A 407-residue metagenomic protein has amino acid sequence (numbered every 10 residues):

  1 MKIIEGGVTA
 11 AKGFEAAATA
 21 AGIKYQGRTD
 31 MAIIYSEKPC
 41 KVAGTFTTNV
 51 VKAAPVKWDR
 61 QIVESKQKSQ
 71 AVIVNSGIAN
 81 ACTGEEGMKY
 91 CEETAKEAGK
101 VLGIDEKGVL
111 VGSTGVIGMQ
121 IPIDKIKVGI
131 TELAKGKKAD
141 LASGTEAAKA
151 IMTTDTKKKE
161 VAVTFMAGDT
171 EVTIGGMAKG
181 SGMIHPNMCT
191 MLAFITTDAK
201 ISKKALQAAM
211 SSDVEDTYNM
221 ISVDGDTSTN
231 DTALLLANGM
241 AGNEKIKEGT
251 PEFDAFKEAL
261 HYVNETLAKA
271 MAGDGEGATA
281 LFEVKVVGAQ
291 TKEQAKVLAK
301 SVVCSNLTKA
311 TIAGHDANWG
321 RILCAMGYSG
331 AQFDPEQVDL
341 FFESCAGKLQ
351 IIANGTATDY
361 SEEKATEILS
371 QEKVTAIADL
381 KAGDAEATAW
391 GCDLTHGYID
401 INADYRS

Functional and structural regions predicted by a protein language model:
M1-N75, A79-K89, G99-S407: A structural signal for small-residue-enriched, beta-sheet-centric alpha/beta enzyme cores and oligomeric scaffold folds
A95: Generic structural marker for isolated residues within well-ordered, non-membrane alpha-helices of soluble domains
